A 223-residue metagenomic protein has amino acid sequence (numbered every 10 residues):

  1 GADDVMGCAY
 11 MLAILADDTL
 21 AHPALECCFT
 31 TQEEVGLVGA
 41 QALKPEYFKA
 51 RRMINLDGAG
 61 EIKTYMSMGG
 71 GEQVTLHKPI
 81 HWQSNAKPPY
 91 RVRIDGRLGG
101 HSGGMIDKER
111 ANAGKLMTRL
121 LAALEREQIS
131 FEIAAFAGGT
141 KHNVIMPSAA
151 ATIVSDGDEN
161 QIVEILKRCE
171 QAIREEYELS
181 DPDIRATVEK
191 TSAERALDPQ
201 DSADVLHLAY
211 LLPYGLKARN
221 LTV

Functional and structural regions predicted by a protein language model:
G1-E34, Y90-I94, H101, K108-L124 (+1 more regions): Alpha-helical metal-binding/catalytic segments enriched in His/Glu/Asp
G1-N85: Acidic/histidine-rich catalytic neighborhood of metal-dependent amide-processing enzymes
T31-V35, G138-T140, S192-R195: Short, internal active-site loops enriched in acidic
V74-H77, P88-G96: Short amphipathic
H81-P89, V144-M146: Flexible, low-complexity linker/loop segments at domain and module junctions
Q83-K87, I106-F136, D156-V223: Acidic-enriched catalytic cores of C-N bond-cleaving enzymes acting on peptides and small amides
G103-G104, A137-M146: A structural signal for small-residue-enriched, beta-sheet-centric alpha/beta enzyme cores and oligomeric scaffold folds
H142-A150, A196-D201: Short glycine/threonine-rich loop-to-helix capping motif typified by GTGT followed within a few residues by an Asp-Pro
